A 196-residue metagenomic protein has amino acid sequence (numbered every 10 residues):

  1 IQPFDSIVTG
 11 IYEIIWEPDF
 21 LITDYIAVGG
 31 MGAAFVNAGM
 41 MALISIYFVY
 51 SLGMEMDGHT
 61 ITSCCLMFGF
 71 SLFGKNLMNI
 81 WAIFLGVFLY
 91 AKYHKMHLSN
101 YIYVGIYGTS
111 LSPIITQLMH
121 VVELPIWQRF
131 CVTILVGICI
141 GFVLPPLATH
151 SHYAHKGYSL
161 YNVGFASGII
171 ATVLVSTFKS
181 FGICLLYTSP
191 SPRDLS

Functional and structural regions predicted by a protein language model:
I1-F73: N-terminal signal-anchor module of multipass membrane proteins
G30-V36, K75-N79, Q128-I138: Structural signature of hydrophobic alpha-helical transmembrane segments
I44, H59-F70, W81-Y90, Y107-S110 (+2 more regions): Short, structured motif recognition centered on aromatic/hydrophobic residues
V49-G58, G74-I80, K92-I102, H152-S159: Membrane-helix interface "capping/anchor" motifs
S99-I106, V121-I138: Internal alpha-helical transmembrane segments of multi-pass membrane proteins
A154-I170, S189: Cytoplasm-facing juxtamembrane segments at the starts of transmembrane helices in multi-pass membrane proteins
I170-K179: Transmembrane-helix bundle segments that line or gate the permeation/cavity pathway in multi-pass membrane proteins
Y187-L195: Single conserved hydrophobic/aromatic residue that forms the stacking wall/gate of nucleotide- or nucleobase-binding
